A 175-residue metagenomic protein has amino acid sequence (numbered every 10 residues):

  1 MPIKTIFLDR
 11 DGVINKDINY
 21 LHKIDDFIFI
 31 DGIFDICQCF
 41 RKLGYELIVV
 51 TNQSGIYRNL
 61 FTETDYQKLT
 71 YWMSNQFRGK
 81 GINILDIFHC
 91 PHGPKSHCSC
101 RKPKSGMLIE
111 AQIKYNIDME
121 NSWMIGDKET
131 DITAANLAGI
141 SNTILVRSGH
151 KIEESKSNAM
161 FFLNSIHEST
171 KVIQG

Functional and structural regions predicted by a protein language model:
M1-I48: Active-site neighborhood of HAD-like aspartate-dependent phosphohydrolases
I18, H22-K23, G55-L60, G93-C98 (+1 more regions): A short acidic, helix-capping loop that chelates divalent metal ions and anchors anionic groups
I33, C37-T70, D86-G93, A135: Substrate-recognition element of Asp-dependent hydrolases with the DxDx(T/V) motif
N59-S74, G79, C98-A111: Short, electropositive alpha-helical surface patch
L69-H89, E154-S169: Structural recognition of alpha->loop->beta junctions
I84-D86, M119-S122, N142: Short acidic capping loops at alpha-helix termini that bridge into adjacent secondary structure
K102-E129: Conserved Lys-Pro-Asp/Glu-containing loop-to-beta segment of HAD-superfamily phosphomonoesterases, centered on
M124-L163: Acidic, Mg2+-coordinating phosphoryl-transfer loop and its flanking beta/alpha structural elements, shared across
